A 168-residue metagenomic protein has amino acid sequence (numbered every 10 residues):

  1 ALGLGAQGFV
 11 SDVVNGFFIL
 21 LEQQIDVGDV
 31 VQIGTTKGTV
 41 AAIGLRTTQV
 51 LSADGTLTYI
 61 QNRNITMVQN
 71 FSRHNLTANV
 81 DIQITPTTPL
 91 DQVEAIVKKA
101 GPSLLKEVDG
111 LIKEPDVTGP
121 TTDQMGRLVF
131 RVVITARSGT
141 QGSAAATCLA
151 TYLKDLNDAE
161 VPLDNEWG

Functional and structural regions predicted by a protein language model:
A1-G5: Small-residue-enriched core segments of transmembrane alpha-helices in multipass membrane transport and channel
A6, V10, A145: Hydrophobic (often cysteine-bearing) scaffold residues that line and stabilize catalytic clefts of nucleotide/cofactor
F9-L20: Membrane-spanning helices that line or support transport/gating and their immediate boundary helices in channels
D12, A78-N79, F130: Positions in alpha-helical segments
V13, I96-V97, C148: Hydrophobic alpha-helical membrane-association signature
I19-G110: Soluble accessory domains appended to multi-pass membrane transport proteins
T88, G110-G168: Solvent-exposed, non-transmembrane regulatory segments of membrane-associated proteins
